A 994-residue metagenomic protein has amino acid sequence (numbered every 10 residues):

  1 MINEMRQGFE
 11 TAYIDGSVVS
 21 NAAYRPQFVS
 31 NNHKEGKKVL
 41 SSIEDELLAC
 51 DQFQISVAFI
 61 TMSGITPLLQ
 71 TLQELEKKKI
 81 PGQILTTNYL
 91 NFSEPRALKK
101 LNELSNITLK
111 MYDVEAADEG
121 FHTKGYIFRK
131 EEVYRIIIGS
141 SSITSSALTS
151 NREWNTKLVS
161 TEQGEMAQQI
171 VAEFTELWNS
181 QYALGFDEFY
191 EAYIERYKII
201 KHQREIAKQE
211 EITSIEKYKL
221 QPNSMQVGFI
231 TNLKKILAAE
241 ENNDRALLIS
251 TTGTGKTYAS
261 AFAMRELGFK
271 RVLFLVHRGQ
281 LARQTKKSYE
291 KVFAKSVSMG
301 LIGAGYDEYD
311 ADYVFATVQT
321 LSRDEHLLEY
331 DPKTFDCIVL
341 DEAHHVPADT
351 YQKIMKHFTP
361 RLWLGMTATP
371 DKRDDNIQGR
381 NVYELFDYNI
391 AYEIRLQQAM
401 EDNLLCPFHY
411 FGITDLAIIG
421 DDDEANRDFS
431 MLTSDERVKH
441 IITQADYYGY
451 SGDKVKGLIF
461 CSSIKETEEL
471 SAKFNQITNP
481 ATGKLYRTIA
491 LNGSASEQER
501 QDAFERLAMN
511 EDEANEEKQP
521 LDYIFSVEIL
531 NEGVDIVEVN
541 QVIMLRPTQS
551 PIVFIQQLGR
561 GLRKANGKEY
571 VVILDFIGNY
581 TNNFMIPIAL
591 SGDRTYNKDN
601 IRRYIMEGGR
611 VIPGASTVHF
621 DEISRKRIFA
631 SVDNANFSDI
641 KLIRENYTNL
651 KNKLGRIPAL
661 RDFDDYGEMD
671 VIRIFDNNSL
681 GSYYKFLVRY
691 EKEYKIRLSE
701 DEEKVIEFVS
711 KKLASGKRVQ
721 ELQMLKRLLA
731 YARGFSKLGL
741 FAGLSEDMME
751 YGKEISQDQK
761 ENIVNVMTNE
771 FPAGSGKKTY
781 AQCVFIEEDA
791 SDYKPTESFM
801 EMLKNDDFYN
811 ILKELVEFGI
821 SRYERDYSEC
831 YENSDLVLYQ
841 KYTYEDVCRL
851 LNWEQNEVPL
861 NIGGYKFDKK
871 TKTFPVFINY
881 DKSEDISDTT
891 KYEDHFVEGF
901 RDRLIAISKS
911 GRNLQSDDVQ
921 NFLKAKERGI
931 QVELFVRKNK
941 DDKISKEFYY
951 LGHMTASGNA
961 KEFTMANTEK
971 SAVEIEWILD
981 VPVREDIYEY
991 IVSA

Functional and structural regions predicted by a protein language model:
M1-N223, V227, T231, H344: PLD/PLD-like phosphodiesterase catalytic module centered on the HKD motif
R196-S224, L233, H440, A445-D446 (+3 more regions): Long, largely alpha-helical accessory region at the distal end of helicase-like NTP-driven motors
A239-M264, R278: Walker A/P-loop
G300-L301, Y306-D307, H326, L485-V527: Conserved helicase ATPase core of P-loop NTP-dependent helicases/translocases
H345-F408: Post-DEXD/H (motif II) to motif III coupling segment of the RecA-like Helicase ATP-binding lobe
Y388-L458: Conserved interdomain linker/interface between the two RecA-like ATPase lobes of SF2 helicase motors
P551-Q556, R560-L590: Conserved segment of the helicase C-terminal RecA-like domain
L687, V705-V709, A714, V719-L725 (+1 more regions): Acidic, glycine-rich low-complexity segments with interspersed aromatic residues
